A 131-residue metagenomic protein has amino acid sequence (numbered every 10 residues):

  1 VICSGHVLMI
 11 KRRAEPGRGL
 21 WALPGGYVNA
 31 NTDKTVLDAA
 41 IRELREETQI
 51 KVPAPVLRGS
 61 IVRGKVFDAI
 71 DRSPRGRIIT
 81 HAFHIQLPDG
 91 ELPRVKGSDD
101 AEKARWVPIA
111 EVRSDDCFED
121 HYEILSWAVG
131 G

Functional and structural regions predicted by a protein language model:
V1-L23, L37, V52: N-terminal strand-loop-strand
Y27-V129: Unchanged
